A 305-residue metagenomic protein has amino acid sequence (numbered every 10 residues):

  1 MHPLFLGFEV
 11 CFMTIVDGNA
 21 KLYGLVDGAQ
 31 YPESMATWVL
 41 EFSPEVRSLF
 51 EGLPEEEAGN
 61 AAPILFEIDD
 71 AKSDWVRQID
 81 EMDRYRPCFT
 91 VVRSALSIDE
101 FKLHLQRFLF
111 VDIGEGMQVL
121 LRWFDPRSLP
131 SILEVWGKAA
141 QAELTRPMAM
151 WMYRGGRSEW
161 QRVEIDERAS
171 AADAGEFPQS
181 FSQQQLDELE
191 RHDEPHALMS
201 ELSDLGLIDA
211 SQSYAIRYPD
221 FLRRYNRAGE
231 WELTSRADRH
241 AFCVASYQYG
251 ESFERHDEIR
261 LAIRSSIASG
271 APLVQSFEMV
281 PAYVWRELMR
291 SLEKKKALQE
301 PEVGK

Functional and structural regions predicted by a protein language model:
M1-E9: N-terminal amphipathic/basic-hydrophobic helices that include classical n-h-c signal peptides and signal-anchor
G7, M13-T14, V26-D27, T90 (+1 more regions): Long, charged/polar, flexible scaffold/linker tracts and peripheral helical/loop segments that provide non-catalytic
T14-V16, A20, Q30-E41, E45-G52 (+6 more regions): A contiguous, surface-oriented mixed alpha/beta subdomain in the mid-to-C-terminal portion of proteins that forms
L25-Q30, I68-D70, S94-A95: Structural motif
E51-T90: An N-terminal, globular interaction/scaffold subdomain
C88-L96, L120: Short coil/turn segments at secondary-structure boundaries
D125: Acidic-enriched catalytic cores of C-N bond-cleaving enzymes acting on peptides and small amides
